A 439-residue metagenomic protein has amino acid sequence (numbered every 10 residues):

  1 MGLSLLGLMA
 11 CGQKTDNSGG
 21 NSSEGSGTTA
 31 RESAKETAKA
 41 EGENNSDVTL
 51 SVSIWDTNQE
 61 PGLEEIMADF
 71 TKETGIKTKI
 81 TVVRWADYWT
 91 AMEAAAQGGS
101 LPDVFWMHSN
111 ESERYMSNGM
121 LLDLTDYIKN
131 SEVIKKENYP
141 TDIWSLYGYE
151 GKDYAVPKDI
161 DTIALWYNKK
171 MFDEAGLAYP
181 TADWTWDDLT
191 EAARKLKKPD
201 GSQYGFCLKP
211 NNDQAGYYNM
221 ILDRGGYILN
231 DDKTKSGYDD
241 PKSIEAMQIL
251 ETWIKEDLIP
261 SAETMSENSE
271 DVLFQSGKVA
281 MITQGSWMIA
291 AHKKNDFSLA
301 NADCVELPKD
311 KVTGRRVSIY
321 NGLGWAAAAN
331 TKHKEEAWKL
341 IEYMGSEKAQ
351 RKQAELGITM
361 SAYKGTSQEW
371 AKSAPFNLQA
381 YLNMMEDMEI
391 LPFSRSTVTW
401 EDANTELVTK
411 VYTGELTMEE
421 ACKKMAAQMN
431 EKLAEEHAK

Functional and structural regions predicted by a protein language model:
T37-N44, S109-A164, N219, N301-V305 (+2 more regions): Hinge/lid segment of periplasmic solute-binding proteins
G42, T125-Y139, A182, F206 (+4 more regions): Short, solvent-exposed loop/beta-turn-alpha elements that line the ligand-binding surface or hinge of extracytoplasmic
S46-T57, I76-T81, D103-V104, Y154 (+2 more regions): Short, well-ordered beta-strand elements
S51, A68-E73, K77, A175 (+5 more regions): Extracytoplasmic/periplasmic substrate-recognition and gating elements
D69-Y139, E174-G176, L273, G277-M281 (+2 more regions): Extracytoplasmic "Venus flytrap"/periplasmic binding protein-like
A94-A95, S100-D103, V133-M171, Y204-G205 (+2 more regions): A structural signal for short loop-to-beta-strand junctions that line the ligand-binding cleft of periplasmic/secreted
A192-K195, K233-E263, L307: Glycine-centered hinge/linker elements that transmit conformational signals in sensory and ligand-binding systems
V305-E306, E355-E406, K410, A434-K439: Long, aromatic- and glycine/proline-rich binding clefts that accommodate carbohydrate-like moieties
